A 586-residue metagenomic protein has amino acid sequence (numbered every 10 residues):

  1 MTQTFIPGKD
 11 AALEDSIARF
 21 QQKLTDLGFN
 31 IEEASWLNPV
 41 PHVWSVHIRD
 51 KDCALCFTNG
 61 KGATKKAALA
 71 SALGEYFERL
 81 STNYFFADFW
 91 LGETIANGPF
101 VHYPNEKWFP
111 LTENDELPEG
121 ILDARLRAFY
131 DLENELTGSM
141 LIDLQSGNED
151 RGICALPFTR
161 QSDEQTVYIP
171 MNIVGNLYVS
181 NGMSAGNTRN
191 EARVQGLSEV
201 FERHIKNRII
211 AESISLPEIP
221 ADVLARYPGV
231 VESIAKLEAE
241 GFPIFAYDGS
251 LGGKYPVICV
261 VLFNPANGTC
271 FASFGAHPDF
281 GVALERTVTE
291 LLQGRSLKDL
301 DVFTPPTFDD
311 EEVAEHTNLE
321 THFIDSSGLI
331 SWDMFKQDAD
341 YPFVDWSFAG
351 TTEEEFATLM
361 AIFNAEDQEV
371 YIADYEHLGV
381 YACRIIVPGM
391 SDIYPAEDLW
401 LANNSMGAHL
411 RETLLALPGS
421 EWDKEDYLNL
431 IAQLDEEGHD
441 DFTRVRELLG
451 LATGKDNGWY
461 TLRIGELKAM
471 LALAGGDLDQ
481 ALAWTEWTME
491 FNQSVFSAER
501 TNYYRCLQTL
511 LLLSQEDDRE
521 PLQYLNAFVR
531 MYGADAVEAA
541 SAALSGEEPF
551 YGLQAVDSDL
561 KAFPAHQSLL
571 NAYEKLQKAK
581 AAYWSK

Functional and structural regions predicted by a protein language model:
M1-K586: Helix-biased "structured C-terminal domain" signature
